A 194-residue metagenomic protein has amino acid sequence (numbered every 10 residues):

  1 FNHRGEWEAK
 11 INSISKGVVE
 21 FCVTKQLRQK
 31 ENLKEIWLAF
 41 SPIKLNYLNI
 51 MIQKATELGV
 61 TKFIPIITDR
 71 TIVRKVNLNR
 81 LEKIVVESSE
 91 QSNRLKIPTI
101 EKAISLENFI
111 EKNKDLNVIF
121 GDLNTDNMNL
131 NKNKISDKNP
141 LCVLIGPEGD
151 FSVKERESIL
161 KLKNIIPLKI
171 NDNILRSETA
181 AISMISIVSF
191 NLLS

Functional and structural regions predicted by a protein language model:
F1-R28: N-terminal positively charged helical leader segments and presequences
R28-N117: RNA substrate-binding interface of SAM-dependent RNA methyltransferases
F40-S41, E148, N173, S177: Glycine- and other small-residue-rich loops at beta-strand/loop junctions that grip anionic moieties
K54-L58, K134-D137, S158-K161, I185: Short, solvent-exposed amphipathic alpha-helical segments in soluble enzyme and RNA/protein-processing domains
V76, N129-K132, R176-A181: Short, charged, surface-exposed secondary-structure boundary motifs
I104-I110, D126-M128, I174-L175: A short acidic, often aromatic-flanked loop/helix-cap motif at beta-alpha or helix-coil junctions that lines enzyme
V118-E157, N164-K169: Active-site/ligand-binding-proximal alpha/beta "capping" segment
V153-S194: Structured adenosyl-cofactor binding patch, chiefly the S-adenosyl-L-methionine
